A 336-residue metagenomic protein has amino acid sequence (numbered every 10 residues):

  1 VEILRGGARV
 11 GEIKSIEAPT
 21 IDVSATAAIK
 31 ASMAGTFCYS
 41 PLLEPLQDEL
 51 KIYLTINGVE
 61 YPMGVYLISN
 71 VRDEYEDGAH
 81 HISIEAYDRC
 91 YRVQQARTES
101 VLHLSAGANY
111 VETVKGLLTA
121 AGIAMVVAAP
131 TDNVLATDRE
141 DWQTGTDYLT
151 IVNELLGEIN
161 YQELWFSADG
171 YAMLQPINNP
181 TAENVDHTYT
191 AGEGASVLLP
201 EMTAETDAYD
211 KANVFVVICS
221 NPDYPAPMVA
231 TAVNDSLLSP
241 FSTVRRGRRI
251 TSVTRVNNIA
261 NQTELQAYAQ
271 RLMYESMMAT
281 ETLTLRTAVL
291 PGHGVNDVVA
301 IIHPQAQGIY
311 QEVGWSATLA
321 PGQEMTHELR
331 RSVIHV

Functional and structural regions predicted by a protein language model:
V1-L4, N153, G157, P176-P321: Acidic, small/polar-enriched beta strand-loop surface segments
V1-V111: Beta-strand-rich assembly/attachment modules of structural machines
L4-G6, D22-S24, A34-C38, Y53-T55 (+12 more regions): A structural detector for beta-sheet-dominated domains
I21-S40, A79-C90, L155, V217 (+4 more regions): Oligomerization/assembly interface segments of phage tail-like spikes and tubes
A27, E44, W142-Q143, H293: Hydrophobic beta-strand core residues of beta-sandwich domains
L50-I52, E99-S105, Y189-G194, A232-N234 (+1 more regions): Short intrinsically disordered coil segments
V71-D77, W315-G322: Short, conserved beta-turn/loop elements at beta-strand boundaries and strand-helix junctions
G78-A208: Charged- and aromatic-enriched interaction segments used to assemble and dock large macromolecular complexes
